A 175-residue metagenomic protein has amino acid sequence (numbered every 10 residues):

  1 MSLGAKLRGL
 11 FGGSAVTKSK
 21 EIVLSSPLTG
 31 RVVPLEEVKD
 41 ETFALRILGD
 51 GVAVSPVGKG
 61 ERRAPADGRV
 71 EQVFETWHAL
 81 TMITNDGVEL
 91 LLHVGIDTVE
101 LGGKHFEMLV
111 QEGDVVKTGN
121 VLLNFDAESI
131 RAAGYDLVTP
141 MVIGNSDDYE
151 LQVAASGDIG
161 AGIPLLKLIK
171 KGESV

Functional and structural regions predicted by a protein language model:
S2-V175: Contiguous, well-folded functional domains in the mature portion of proteins
